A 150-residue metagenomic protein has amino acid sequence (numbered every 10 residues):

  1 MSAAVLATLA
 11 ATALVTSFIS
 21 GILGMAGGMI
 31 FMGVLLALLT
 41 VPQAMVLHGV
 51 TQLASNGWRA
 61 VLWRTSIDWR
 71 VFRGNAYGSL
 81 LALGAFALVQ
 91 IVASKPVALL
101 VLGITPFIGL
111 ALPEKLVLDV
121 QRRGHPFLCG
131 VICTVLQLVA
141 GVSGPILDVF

Functional and structural regions predicted by a protein language model:
M1-T8, D119-H125: Membrane-interfacial loop-to-helix junctions in multi-pass transporters
A3-G74, C129-Q137, G144-F150: Small-residue-rich hydrophobic segments that form or flank transmembrane alpha-helices in multi-pass membrane proteins
G33, L83-A87, I91, V149: Small-residue-mediated transmembrane helix hinge/kink sites in multi-pass secondary transporters
V41-P42, N75-A87: Specific transmembrane alpha-helical segments of multi-pass solute transporters/efflux pumps, especially DMT/EamA
Q52, S79-L83, G103-P106: Residue-level recognition of pore/gate-forming positions within transmembrane alpha-helices of multi-pass
N56-R64, A87, I91-G124: Transmembrane helix exit motif
D68-G78, A98-L102, Q121-V131: Cytoplasmic-side transmembrane-helix entry/capping segments in multi-pass membrane proteins
T105-F150: Membrane-embedded helical hairpins/re-entrant loop segments and their flanking transmembrane helices within multi-pass
